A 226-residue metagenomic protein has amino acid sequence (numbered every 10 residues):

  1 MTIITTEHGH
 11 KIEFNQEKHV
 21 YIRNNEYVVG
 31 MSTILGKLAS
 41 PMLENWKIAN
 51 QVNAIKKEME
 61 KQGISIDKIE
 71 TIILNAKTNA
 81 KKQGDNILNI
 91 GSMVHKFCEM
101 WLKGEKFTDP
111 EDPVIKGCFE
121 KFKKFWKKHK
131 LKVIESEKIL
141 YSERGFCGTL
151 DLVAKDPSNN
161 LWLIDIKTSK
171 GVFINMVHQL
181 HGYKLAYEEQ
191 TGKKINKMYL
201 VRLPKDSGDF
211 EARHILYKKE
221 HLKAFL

Functional and structural regions predicted by a protein language model:
M1-C147: Metal-dependent nuclease catalytic cores that hydrolyze phosphodiester bonds in DNA/RNA, characterized by
D112-P113, K138-L226: Nucleic-acid nuclease catalytic cores
